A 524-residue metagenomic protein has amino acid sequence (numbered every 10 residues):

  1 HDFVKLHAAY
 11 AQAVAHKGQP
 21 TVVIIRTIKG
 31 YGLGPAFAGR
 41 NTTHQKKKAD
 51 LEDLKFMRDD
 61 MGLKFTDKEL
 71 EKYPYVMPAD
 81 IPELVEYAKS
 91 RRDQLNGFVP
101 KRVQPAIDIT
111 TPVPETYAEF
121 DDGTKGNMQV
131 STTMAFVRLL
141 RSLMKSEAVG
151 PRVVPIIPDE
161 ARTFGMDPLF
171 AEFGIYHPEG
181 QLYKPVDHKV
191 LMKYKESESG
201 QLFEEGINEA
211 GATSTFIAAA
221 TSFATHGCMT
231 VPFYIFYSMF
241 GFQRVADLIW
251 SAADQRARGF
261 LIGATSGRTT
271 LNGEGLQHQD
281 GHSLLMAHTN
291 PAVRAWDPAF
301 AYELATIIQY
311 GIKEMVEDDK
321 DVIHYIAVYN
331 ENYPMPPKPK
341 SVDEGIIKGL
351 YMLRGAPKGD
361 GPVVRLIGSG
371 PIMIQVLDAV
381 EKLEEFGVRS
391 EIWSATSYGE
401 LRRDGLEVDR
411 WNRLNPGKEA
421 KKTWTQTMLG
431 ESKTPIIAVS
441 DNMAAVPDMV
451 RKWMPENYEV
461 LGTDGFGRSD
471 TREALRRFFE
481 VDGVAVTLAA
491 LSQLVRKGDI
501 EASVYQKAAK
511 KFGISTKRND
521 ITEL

Functional and structural regions predicted by a protein language model:
H1, Y73-P336, D343-E344, G399 (+5 more regions): Thiamine diphosphate
H1-V76, L191, T269-H278, H288 (+3 more regions): Thiamine diphosphate
